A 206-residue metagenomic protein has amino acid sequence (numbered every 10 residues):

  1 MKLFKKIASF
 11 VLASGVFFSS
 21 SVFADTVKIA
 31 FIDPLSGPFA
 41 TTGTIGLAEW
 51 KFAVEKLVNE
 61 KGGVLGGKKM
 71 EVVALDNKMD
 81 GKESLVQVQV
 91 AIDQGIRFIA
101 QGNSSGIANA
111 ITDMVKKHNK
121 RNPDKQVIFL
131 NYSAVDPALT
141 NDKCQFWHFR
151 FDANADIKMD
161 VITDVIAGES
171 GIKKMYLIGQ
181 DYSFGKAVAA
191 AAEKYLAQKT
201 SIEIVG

Functional and structural regions predicted by a protein language model:
M1-V11: Bacterial N-terminal signal peptides that target proteins for export
L12-F17: Hydrophobic core
F18-A24: Sec/Tat signal peptide C-region and signal peptidase I cleavage site
A24-A30: Cleaved targeting-peptide boundary
A30-A53, L75-K82, N103-S104, I178-A187: Extracytoplasmic "Venus flytrap"
A48-V72, A197-S201: Signal peptide-proximal N-terminal region of secreted/periplasmic/extracellular or secretory-lumen proteins
A74, K78-R97, M114-K117, D164-G168: Short, well-structured alpha-helical segments in soluble
R97-G206: Extracytoplasmic ligand/sensor domains, especially the bilobed periplasmic-binding protein
